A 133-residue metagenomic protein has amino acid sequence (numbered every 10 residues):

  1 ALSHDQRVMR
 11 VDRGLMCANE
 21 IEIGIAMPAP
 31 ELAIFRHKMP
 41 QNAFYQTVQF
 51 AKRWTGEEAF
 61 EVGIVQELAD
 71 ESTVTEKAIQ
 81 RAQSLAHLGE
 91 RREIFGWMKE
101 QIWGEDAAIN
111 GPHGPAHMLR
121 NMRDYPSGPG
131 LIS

Functional and structural regions predicted by a protein language model:
L2-T47, R81-A82: CoA-thioester-processing core
D5-Q6, Q46, F50-K52, E58 (+2 more regions): Well-ordered beta-strand positions
M9-G14, F60-H113: C-terminal long alpha-helix characteristic of the crotonase
I21, A29-P30, E57, A108-G111: Short, well-ordered secondary-structure micro-motifs
I21, W54, V65: Hydrophobic pocket-lining residues within nucleotide cofactor-binding pockets
R36-H37, K52, I64: Ligand-binding clefts of soluble mixed alpha/beta catalytic domains
M39-N42, I109-R120: Amphipathic alpha-helical blocks and their helix-capping loop/short-beta junctions
P115-S133: Eukaryotic N-terminal low-complexity, Ser/Thr- and Lys/Arg-rich leader segments that predominantly function as
